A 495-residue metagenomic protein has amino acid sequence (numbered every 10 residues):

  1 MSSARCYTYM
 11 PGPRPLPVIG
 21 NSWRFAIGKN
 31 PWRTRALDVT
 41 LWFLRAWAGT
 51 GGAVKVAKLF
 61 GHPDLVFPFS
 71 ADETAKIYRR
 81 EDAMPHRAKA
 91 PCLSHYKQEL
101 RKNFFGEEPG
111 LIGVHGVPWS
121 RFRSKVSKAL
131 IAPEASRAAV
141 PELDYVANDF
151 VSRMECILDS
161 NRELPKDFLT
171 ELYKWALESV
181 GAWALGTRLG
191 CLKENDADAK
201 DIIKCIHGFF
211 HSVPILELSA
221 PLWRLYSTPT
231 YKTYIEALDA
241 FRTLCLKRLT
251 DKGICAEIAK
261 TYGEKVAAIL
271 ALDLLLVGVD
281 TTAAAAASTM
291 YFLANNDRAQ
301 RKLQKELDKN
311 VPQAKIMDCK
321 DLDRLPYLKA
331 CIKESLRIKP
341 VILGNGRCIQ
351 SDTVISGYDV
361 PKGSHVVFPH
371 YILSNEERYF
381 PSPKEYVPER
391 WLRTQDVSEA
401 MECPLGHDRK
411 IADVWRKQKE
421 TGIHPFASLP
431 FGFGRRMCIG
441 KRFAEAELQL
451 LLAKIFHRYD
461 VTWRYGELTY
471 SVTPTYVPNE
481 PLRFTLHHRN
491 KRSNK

Functional and structural regions predicted by a protein language model:
M1-N103, V117-R121, D144-D149, G346 (+3 more regions): N-terminal membrane-proximal hinge/A-helix region immediately C-terminal to the signal-anchor transmembrane segment
W23-G52, T243, K247, I316-S356 (+2 more regions): Conserved cytochrome P450 K-helix E-x-x-R motif and the immediately C-terminal K′/meander segment
A83, F368-Q418: Conserved cytochrome P450 K-helix/beta-meander segment immediately N-terminal to the heme-binding cysteine loop
A88-E99, R137-A286, K302, T473: Cytochrome P450 heme-thiolate monooxygenase catalytic core
C255, T475-K495: C-terminal helix/juxtamembrane-tail motif
T281-L293, L451: Short, small-residue alpha-helix embedded
A299, V366, S428, K441-V477: Cytochrome P450 heme-binding "Cys pocket" and the immediately downstream C-terminal segment
T394-L448: Cytochrome P450 heme-thiolate "Cys pocket" and heme-binding signature region
